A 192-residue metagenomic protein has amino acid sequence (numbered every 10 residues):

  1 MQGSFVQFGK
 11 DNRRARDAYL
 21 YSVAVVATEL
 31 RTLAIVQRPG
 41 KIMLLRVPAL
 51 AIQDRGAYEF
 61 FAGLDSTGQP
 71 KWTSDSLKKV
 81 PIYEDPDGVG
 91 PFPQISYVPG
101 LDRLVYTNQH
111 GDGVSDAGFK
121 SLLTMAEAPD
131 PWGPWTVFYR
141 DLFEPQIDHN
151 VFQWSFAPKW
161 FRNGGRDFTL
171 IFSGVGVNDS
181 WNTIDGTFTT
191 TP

Functional and structural regions predicted by a protein language model:
M1, A15-D17, Y21-G88, V98-I147 (+2 more regions): Beta-rich carbohydrate-recognition and catalytic domains
Q2-D11, P91-Q94, N150-P158: Beta-propeller and closely related beta-sheet repeat lectin domains
